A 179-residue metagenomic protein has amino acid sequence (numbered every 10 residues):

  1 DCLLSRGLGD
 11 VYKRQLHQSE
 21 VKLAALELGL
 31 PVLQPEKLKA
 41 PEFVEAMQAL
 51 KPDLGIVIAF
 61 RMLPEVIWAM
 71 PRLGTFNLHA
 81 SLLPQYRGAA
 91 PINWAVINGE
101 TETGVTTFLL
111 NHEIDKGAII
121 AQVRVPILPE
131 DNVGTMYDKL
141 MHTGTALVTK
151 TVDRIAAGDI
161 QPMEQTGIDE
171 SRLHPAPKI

Functional and structural regions predicted by a protein language model:
D1-Y12: Single conserved hydrophobic/aromatic residue that forms the stacking wall/gate of nucleotide- or nucleobase-binding
G7, L28, M70-R72: Short, structured coil segments at secondary-structure junctions
D10, L82-P84, P126: Short histidine/acidic/glycine/proline-rich micro-motifs that form metal- and phosphate-coordinating active-site loops
D10-D53: N-terminal glycine-/serine-/threonine-rich beta1-alpha1-beta2 phosphate-ribose binding loop of Rossmann-like
Q15-L16, R87, D131: Residues at secondary-structure transition points
V32, T75-N77, I119: Conserved beta-strand scaffold positions in the cores of enzyme catalytic domains, especially in NTP/NDP-utilizing
E36-T106, L110-H112: Alpha-helical oligomerization interface recognition
H112-I179: Active-site-proximal loop/hinge segments within enzyme catalytic domains
